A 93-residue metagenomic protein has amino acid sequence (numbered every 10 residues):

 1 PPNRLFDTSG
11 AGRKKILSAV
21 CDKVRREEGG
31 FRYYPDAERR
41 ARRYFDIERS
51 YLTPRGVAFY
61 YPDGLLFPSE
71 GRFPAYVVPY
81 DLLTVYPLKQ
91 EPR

Functional and structural regions predicted by a protein language model:
P1-R93: Compositionally biased intrinsically disordered regions enriched in Thr/Gly
